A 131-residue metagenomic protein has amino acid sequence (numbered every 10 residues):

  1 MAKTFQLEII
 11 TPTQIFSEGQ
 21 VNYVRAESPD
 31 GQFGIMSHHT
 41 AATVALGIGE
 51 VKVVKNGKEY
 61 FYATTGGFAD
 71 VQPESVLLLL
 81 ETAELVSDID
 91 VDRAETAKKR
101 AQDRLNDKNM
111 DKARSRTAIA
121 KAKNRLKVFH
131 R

Functional and structural regions predicted by a protein language model:
M1-T4: Short, charged, intrinsically disordered terminal tails
Q6-T96: Compact, glycine-rich, soluble single-domain proteins
L85-R131: Acidic/glycine-rich phosphate/pyrophosphate-binding loops and surrounding catalytic core that coordinate Mg2+
